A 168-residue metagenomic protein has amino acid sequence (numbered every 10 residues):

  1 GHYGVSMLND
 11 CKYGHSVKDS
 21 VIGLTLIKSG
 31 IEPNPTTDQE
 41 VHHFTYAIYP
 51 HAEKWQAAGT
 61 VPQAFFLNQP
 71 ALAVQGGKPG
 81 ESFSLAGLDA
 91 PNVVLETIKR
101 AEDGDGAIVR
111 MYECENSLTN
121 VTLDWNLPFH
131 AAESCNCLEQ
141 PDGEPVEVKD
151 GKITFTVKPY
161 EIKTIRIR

Functional and structural regions predicted by a protein language model:
G1-R168: C-terminal (or distal) subdomains of carbohydrate-active enzymes
